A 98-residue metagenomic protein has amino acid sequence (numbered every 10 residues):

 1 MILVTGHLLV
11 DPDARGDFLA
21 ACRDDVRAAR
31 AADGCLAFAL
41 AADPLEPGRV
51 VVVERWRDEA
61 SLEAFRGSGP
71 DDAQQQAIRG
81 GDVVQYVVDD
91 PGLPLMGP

Functional and structural regions predicted by a protein language model:
I2-L8, A39-R66: Short, well-ordered beta-strand segments in beta-rich or mixed alpha/beta enzyme and ligand-binding folds
L3-L36: N-terminal first-folded block
L8, G48-V51, Q76, G81-Y86 (+1 more regions): Residue-level marker of intrinsically disordered, low-complexity segments enriched for small/polar residues
D13-R15, L45, S61, L93: Generic "edge-of-domain/loop-turn" microfeature
R27-L36, R55-V88: An amphipathic, aromatic/His-enriched active-site/gating alpha helix that lines ligand/cofactor pockets
A42, V87-D90: A general secondary-structure junction signal
P91-P98: Short, low-order "capping/linker" segments at domain edges
